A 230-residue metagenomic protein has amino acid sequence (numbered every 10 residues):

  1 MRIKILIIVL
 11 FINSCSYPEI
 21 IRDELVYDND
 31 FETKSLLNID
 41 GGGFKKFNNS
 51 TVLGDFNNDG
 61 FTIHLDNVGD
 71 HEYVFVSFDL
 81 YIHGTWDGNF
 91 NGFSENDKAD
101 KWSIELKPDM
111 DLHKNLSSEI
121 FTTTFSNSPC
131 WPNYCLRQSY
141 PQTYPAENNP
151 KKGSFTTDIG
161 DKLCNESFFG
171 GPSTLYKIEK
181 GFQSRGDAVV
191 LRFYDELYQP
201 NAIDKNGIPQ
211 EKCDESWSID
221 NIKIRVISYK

Functional and structural regions predicted by a protein language model:
K4-N13: Sec-dependent N-terminal signal peptides
C15-G43, D111-P129, N133, K230: Extracellular carbohydrate-recognition regions
D40-D59: Short carbohydrate-recognition loop motifs
D55-S77, N96, D100-W102, P172-K180 (+1 more regions): Short beta-strands within extracellular/lumenal beta-sheet-rich domains
V68-F78, I82-G84, R185-V190: Extended extracellular/luminal ectodomain segments enriched in beta-structured repeat modules
H71, Y81-K98, P129-W131, Q199-A202: Extended, low-complexity, turn-rich repeat/linker tracts enriched in Gly/Pro/Ser/Thr and Asp/Glu that occur
F93-H113: Short edge-strand/loop segments of extracellular domains
S139-K230: Terminal, low-complexity interaction segments
